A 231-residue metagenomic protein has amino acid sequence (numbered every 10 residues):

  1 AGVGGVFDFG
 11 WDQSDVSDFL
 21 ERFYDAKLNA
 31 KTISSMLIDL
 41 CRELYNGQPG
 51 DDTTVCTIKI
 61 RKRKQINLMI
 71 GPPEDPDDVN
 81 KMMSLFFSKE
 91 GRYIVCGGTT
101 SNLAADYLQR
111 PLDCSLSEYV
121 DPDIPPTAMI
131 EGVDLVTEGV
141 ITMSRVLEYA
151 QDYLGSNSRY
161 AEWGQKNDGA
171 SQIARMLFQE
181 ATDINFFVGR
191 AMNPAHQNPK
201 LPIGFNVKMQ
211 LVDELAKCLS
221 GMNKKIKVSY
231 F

Functional and structural regions predicted by a protein language model:
A1-D8, I58, G97-T100, V188-G189: Conserved beta-strand-loop-short alpha-helix elements that form and flank the Mn2+/Mg2+-coordinating active site
A1-S35, D39-L40, P194-L201: Active-site-proximal, acidic helix/loop segment immediately C-terminal to a metal-coordinating Asp/Glu
E21, D25, D39-G47, Q109 (+2 more regions): Generic secondary-structure signature for well-ordered alpha-helical cores
A30-I60: Catalytic core of PPM/PP2C metal-dependent serine/threonine phosphatase domains
S35, K62-R92, S101, A105-F231: Non-transmembrane, aqueous-exposed alpha-helical and coiled segments at domain scale
P49, I94-C96: Short conserved micro-motifs on helix faces and helix-strand junctions that flank and scaffold key functional residues
